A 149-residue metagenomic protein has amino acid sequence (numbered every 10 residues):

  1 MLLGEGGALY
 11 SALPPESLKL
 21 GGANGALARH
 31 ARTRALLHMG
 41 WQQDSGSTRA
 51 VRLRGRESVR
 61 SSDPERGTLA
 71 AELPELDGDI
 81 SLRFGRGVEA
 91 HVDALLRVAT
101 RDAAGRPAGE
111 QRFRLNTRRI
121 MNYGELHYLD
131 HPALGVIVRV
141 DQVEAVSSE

Functional and structural regions predicted by a protein language model:
M1-R119: Extended, low-hydrophobicity segments enriched in charged/polar residues
L115-E149: C-terminal partner/receptor-binding element of secreted or periplasmic proteins
